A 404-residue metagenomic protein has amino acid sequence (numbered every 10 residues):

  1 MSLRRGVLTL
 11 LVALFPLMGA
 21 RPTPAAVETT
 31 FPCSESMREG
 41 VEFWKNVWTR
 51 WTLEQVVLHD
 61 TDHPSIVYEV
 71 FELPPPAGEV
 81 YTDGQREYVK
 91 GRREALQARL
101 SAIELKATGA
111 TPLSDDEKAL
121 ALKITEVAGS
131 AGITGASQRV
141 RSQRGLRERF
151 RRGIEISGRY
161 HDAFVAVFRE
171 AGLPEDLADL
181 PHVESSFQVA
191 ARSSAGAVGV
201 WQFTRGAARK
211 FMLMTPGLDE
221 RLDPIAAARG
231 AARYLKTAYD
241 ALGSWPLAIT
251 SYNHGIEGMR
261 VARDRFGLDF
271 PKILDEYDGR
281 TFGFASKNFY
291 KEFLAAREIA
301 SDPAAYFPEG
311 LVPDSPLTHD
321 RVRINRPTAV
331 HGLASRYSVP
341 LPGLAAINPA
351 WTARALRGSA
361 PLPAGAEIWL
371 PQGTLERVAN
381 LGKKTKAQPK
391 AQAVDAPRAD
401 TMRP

Functional and structural regions predicted by a protein language model:
M1-L10: Bacterial N-terminal signal peptides that target proteins for export
T9-M18: Bacterial N-terminal signal peptides
R21-A171: An acidic, Gly/Ser/Thr/Pro-rich helix-cap/linker signature
D115, G132-R159, A163-A166, E170-A171 (+3 more regions): Extracytoplasmic and endomembrane cell-envelope/extracellular-matrix remodeling and assembly machinery
P174-P181, V198, W245-T250: Alpha-helical scaffolds flanking conserved acidic
A191-F211: Short, surface-exposed glycine/acidic/tryptophan-bearing loops
